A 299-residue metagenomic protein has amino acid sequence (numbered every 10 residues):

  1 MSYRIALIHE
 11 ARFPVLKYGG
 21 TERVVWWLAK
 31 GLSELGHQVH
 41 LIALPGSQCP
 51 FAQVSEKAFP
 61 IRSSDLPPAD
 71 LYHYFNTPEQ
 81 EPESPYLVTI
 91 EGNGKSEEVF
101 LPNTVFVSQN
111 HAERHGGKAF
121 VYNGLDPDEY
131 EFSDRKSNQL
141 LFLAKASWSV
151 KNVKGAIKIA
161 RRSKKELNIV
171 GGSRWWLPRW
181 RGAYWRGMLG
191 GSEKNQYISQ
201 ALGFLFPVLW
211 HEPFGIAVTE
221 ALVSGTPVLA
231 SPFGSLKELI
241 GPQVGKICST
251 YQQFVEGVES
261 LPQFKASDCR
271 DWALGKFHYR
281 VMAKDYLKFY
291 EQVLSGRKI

Functional and structural regions predicted by a protein language model:
H9-G19, W26-R62, W175: N-terminal strand-loop element at the rim of the active site of nucleotide-sugar-dependent glycosyltransferases
G117-N123, D128-V170, G275: Conserved donor-binding/catalytic core segment of Leloir-type glycosyltransferases
G171-N195: Nucleotide-activated donor-binding/catalytic signature segment of Leloir-type glycosyltransferases, i.e., the conserved
P178-R179, P232-C248: Short acidic/histidine- and often glycine-rich active-site loop of Leloir-type glycosyltransferases that engages
N195, V218-V223, G234-E238: Short alpha-helical segment that forms part of, or immediately flanks, the ligand-binding pocket in carbohydrate-active
P227-A230: Short hydrophobic beta-strand element within catalytic cores of glycosyltransferases and related nucleotide-activated
G241-Q252, V258-Q263: Conserved acidic donor-binding segment of nucleotide-sugar-dependent glycosyltransferases
S260-I299: A charged, aromatic-enriched C-terminal amphipathic alpha-helix characteristic of glycosyltransferases across folds
